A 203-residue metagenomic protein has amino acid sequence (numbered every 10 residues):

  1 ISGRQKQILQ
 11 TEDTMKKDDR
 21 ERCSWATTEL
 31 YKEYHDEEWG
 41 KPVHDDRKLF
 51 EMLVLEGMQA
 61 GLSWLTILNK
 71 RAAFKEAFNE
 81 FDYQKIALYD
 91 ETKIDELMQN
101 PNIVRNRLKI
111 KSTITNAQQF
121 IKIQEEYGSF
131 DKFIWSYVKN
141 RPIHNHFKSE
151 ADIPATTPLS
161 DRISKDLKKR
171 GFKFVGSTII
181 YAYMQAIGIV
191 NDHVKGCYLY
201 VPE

Functional and structural regions predicted by a protein language model:
I8, E12-E203: HhH-family (HhH-GPD) DNA N-glycosylase catalytic core used in base-excision repair
